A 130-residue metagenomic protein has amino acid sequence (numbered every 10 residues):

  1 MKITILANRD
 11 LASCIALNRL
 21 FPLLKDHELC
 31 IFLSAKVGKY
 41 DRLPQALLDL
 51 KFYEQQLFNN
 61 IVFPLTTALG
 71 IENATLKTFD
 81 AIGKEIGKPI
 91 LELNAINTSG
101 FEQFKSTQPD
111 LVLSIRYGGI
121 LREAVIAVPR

Functional and structural regions predicted by a protein language model:
M1-R130: One-carbon transfer enzymes
